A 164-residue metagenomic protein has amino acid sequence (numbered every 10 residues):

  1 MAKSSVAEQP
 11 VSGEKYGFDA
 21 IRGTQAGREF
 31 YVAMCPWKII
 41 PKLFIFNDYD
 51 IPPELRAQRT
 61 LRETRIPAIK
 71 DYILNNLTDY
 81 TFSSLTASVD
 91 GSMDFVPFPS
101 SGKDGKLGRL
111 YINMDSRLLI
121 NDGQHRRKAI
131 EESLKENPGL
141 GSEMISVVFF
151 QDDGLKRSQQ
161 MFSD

Functional and structural regions predicted by a protein language model:
M1-F82, D90-P99, L107-L110: N-terminal extension/subdomain marker
L77-M93, F98-D164: Basic- and aromatic-enriched surface patches that contact anionic nucleotides/nucleic acids
